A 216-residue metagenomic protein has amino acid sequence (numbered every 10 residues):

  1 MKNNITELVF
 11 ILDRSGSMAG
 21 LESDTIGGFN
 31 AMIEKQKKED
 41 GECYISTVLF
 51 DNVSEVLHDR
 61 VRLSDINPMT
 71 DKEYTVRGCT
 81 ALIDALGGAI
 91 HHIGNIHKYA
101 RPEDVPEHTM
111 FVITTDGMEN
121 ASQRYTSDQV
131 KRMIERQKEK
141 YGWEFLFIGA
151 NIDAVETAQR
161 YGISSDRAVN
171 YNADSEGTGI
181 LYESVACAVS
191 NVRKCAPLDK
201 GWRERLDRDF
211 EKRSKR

Functional and structural regions predicted by a protein language model:
M1-R216: Acidic, low-complexity intrinsically disordered regions
